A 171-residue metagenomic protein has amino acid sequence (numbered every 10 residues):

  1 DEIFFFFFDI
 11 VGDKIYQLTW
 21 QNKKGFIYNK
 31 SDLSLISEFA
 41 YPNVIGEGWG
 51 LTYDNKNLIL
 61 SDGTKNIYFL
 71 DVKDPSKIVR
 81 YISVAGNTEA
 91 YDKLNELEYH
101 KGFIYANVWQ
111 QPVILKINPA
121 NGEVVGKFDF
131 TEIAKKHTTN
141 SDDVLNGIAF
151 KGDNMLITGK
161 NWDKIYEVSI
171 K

Functional and structural regions predicted by a protein language model:
D1, S34-Y41, V79-E89, G126-F128 (+1 more regions): A short beta-strand motif characteristic of beta-propeller blades
D1-G12, P42-N57, S61, T88-H100 (+1 more regions): Beta-rich, blade/repeat-based domains predominating in secreted/periplasmic proteins but also intracellular
E2-V44: Glycine/small-residue-rich loop that forms an oxyanion/phosphate-binding "nest" at active or ligand-binding sites
Y16-N22, L60-T64, A106-Q110, I157-N161: Conserved beta-strand positions in repeat-built beta-propeller and related beta-rich domains
K24-G25, N66-Y68, P112-I114, D163-I165: Structural signal for beta-propeller blades
N29-L33, V72-P75, N118-G122, S169-K171: Short loop/turn segments that connect beta-strands within beta-propeller blades
E89-N121: Loop/turn-rich, solvent-exposed surfaces of beta-rich toroidal or solenoidal domains
G147-K171: Blade-level signature of beta-propeller repeat domains, shared across WD40, Kelch, NHL, RCC1 and BNR/Asp-box propellers
